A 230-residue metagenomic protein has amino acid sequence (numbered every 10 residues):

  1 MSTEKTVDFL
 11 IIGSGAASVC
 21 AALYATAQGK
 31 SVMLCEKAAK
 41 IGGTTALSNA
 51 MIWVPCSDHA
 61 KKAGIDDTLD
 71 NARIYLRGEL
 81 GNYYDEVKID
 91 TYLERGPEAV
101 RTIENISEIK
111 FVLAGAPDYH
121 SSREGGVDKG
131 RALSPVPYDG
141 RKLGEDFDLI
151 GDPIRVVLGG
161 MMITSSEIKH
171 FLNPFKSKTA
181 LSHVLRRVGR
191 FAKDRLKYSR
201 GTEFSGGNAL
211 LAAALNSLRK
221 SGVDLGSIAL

Functional and structural regions predicted by a protein language model:
M1-F9, A27, N208, A212: Extreme N-terminal leader/targeting segments of oxidoreductases
M1-S2, G29-M33, A50, I103: Polar low-complexity intrinsically disordered regions
D8-L34: N-terminal Rossmann-like FAD-binding beta1-loop-alpha1 element of flavoenzymes
K37-I228: Conserved N-terminal/central alpha/beta ligand/cofactor-binding core
